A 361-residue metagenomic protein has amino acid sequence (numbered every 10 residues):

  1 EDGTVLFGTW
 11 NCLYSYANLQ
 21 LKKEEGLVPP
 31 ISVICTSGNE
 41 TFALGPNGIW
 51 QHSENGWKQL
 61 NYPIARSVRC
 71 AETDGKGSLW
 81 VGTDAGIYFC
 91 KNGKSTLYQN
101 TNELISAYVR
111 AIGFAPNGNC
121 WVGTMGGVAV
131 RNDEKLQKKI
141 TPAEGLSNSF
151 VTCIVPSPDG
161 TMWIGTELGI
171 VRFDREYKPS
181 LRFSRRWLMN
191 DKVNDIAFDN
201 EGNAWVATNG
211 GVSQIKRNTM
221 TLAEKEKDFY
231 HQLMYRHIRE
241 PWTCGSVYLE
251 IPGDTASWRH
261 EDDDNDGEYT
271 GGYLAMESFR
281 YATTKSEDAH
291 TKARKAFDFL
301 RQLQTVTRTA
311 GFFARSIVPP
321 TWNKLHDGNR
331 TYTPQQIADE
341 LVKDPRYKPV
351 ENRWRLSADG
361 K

Functional and structural regions predicted by a protein language model:
E1-E224: Carboxylate-rich, polar loop motifs that coordinate divalent cations or form catalytic acidic clusters
L188, E261, T284-T291: A structural signal for alpha-helical segments
R217, K227-F229, R259: Intrinsically disordered, compositionally biased low-complexity regions
E224-D254, K292-R308: Long, well-ordered core segments of solenoidal/helical folds
F229, Y269-G272, M276, A296: Alpha-helical packing segments of well-folded alpha/beta enzyme cores
T255-T270, K361: Solvent-exposed loop and edge beta-strand segments that line ligand/cofactor-binding and catalytic clefts
G271-E287: Well-ordered alpha-helical scaffold segments within catalytic/enzyme domains
D288-K361: Extended ligand-binding groove/face enriched in aromatic
